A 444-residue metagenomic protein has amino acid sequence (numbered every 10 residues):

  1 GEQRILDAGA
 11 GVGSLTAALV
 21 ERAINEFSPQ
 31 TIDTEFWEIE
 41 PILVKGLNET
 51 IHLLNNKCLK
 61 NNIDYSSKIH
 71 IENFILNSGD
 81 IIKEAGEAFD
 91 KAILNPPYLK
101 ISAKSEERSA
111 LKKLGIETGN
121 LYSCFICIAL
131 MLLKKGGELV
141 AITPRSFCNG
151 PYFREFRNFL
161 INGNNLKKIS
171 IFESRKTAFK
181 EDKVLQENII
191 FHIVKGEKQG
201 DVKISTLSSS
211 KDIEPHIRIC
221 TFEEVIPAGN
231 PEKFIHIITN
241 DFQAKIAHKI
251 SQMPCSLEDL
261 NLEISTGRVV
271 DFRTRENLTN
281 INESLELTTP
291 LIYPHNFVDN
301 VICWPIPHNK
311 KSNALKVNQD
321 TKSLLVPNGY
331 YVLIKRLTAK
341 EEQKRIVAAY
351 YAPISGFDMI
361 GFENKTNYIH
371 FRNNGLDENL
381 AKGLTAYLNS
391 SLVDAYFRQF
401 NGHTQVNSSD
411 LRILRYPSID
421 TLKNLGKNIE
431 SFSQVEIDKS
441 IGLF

Functional and structural regions predicted by a protein language model:
E2-G11: Conserved class I S-adenosyl-L-methionine
Q3, D90, Y331: Conserved acidic residues
L6, E35, H70: Conserved Rossmann-like nucleotide-binding pocket used by diverse enzymes that bind dinucleotide cofactors
A10-A17, P29-T31, E38-K45, E72-C255: Signature of N6-adenine DNA methyltransferases within the class I
L15-A23, L47-N55, R157: Short, well-ordered amphipathic alpha-helices
R22-D33: Conserved S-adenosyl-L-methionine
I51-D80: S-adenosyl-L-methionine
A244-L443: Polybasic, glycine- and aromatic-enriched phosphate-binding surface used to engage nucleic acids
